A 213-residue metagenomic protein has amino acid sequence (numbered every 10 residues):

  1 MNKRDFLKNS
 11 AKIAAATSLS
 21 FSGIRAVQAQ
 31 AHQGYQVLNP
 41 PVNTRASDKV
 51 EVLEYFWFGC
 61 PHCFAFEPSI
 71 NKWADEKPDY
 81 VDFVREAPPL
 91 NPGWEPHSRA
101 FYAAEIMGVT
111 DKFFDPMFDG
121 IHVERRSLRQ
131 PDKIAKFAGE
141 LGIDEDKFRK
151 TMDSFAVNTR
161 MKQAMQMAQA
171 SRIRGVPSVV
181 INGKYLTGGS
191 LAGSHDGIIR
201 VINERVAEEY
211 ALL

Functional and structural regions predicted by a protein language model:
N2-P92, A207-L213: Extracytoplasmic thiol/disulfide redox context detector
D5, E140-L213: C-terminal cap of thioredoxin/glutaredoxin-like
V50-E51, P78-V81, K112-D115, G142-E145 (+1 more regions): A short alpha-helix capping/helix-coil boundary motif
E51-E54, A65, S69-K72, E95-R99 (+8 more regions): Extracytoplasmic/secreted proteins, especially bacterial periplasmic and envelope-associated proteins
G59, A74-K77, A104-G108, M117 (+6 more regions): Sec/Tat-exported extracytoplasmic proteins
G59-H62, P89-G93, D119-V123, V157 (+1 more regions): Solvent-exposed loop/turn segments at secondary-structure junctions within structured extracellular/periplasmic domains
E76-M107, D111-A138: Structural microenvironment flanking redox-active thiols in thiol-disulfide oxidoreductases
